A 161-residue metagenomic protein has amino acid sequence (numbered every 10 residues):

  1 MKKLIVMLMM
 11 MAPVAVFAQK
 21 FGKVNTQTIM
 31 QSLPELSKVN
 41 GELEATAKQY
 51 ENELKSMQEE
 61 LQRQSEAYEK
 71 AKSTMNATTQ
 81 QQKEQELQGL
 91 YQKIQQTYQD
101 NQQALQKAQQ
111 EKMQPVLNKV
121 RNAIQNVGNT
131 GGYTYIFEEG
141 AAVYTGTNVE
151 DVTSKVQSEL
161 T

Functional and structural regions predicted by a protein language model:
K2-K3, K83: A general lysine-centric signal
K3-L4, S73: Hydrophobic alpha-helical segments, especially transmembrane helices and their immediate juxtamembrane helical caps
L4-P13: Sec-dependent N-terminal signal peptides
V14-A18: Sec/Tat signal peptide C-region and signal peptidase I cleavage site
Q19-A141: Amphipathic alpha-helical segments
Y144-T145: Short, exposed beta-strand-loop hairpins at the edges of beta-sheets in extracellular/periplasmic proteins
T153-L160: Short, low-complexity, Pro/Ser/Thr/Gly-rich segments in the mature regions of secreted, periplasmic
